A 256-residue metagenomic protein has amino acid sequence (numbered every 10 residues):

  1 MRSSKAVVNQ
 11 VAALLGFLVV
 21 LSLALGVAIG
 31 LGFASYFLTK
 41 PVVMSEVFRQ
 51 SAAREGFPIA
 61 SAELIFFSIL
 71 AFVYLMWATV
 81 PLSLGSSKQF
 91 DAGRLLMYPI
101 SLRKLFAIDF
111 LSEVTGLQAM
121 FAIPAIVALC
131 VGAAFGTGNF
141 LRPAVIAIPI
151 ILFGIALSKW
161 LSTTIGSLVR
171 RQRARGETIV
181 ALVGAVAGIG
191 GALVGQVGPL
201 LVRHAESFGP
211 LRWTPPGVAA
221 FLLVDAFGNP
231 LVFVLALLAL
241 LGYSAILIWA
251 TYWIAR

Functional and structural regions predicted by a protein language model:
M1-G93, S101-R256: Hydrophobic alpha-helical transmembrane segments of membrane proteins
